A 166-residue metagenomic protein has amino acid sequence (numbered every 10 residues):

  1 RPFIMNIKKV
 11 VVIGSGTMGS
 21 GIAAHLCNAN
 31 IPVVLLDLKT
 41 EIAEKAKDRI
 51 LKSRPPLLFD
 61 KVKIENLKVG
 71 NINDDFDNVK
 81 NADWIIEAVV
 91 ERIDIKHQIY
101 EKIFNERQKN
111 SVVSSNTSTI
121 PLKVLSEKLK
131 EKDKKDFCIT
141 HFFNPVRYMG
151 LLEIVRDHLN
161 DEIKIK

Functional and structural regions predicted by a protein language model:
F3-K52, E106: NAD(P)+-binding Rossmann beta1-loop-alpha1 motif at the extreme N-terminus of oxidoreductases
M18, I85, N144: Conserved RecA-like P-loop NTPase ATPase core
H25-N28, D48-R49, Q98-E101, S126-E131 (+1 more regions): Short, glycine/charged-enriched secondary-structure capping and boundary segments
C27-N28, V79, P145-M149: Short, flexible turn/loop "capping" segments at secondary-structure junctions
V33, L67-V69, F137: Generic structural signal for residues in well-ordered beta-strands
L38-K45, R54-V113, T119-V124, L151-L152: Rossmann-like NAD(P)-binding element
S111-K166: Rossmann-fold dinucleotide-binding core
